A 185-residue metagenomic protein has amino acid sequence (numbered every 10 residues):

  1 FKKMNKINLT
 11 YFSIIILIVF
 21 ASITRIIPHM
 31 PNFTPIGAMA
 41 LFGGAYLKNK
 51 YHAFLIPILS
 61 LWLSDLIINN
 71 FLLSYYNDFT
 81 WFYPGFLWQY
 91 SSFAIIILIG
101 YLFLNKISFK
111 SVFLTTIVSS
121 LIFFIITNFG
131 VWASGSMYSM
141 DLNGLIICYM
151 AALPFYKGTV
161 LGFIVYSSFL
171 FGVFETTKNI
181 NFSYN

Functional and structural regions predicted by a protein language model:
M4-Y46, Y51-I56: Hydrophobic transmembrane alpha-helices
N5-K6, K178-N185: Short, charged juxtamembrane terminal tails flanking transmembrane helices
Y11-I16, Y51-L55, L87-S91, F113-I117 (+1 more regions): Hydrophobic alpha-helical transmembrane segments
I18-I27, I58-F71, S120-F129: Aromatic-anchored segments of alpha-helical transmembrane domains
I23, F42-N49, I95-I107, V173-N181: Structural signal for the C-terminal ends of transmembrane alpha-helices and the immediately following loop
I36-A40, W88-I96, Y166-S167: Hydrophobic core segments of transmembrane alpha-helices in multi-pass, intramembrane catalytic enzymes
S74-F124: Short helix-perturbing small/polar motifs within transmembrane alpha-helices
N105-N179: Membrane-embedded alpha-helical hairpins and interfacial helices in multi-pass inner-membrane proteins
